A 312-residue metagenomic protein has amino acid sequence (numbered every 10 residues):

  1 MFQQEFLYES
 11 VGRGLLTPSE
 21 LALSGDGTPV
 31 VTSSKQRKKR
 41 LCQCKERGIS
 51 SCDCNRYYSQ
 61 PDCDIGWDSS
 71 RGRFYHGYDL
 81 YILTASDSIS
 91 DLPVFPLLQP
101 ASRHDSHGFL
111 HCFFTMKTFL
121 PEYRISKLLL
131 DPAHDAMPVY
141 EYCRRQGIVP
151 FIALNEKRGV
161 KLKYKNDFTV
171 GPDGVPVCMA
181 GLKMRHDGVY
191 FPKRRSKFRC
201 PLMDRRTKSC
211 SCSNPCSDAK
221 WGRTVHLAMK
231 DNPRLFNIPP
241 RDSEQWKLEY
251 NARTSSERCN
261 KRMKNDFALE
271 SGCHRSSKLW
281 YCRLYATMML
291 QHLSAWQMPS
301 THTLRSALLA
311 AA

Functional and structural regions predicted by a protein language model:
M1-L128, P132-R145, N155: Polybasic low-complexity intrinsically disordered regions
E5, E9-S10, C112-T115, I238 (+4 more regions): Residues that form generic nucleotide/phosphate-binding pockets
G12-G14, D242-E244, K278: Short hydrophobic/aromatic segments of transmembrane alpha-helices and their interfaces
L21, S88, Y140-Y142, I148 (+5 more regions): Extended accessory and catalytic-adjacent subdomains in large enzymes
T32-K35, P138, L162-K163, C282-Y285: Short, solvent-exposed polar/charged micro-motifs at secondary-structure junctions
D131, R145, G174-C178, A295-P299: A general structural signal for short secondary-structure boundary/capping elements
V149-S256, K261-G272: An anionic, glycine-rich sequence signature occurring as long contiguous blocks
W246-A312: Basic, amphipathic alpha-helical segments enriched in Lys/Arg and hydrophobic/aromatic residues
